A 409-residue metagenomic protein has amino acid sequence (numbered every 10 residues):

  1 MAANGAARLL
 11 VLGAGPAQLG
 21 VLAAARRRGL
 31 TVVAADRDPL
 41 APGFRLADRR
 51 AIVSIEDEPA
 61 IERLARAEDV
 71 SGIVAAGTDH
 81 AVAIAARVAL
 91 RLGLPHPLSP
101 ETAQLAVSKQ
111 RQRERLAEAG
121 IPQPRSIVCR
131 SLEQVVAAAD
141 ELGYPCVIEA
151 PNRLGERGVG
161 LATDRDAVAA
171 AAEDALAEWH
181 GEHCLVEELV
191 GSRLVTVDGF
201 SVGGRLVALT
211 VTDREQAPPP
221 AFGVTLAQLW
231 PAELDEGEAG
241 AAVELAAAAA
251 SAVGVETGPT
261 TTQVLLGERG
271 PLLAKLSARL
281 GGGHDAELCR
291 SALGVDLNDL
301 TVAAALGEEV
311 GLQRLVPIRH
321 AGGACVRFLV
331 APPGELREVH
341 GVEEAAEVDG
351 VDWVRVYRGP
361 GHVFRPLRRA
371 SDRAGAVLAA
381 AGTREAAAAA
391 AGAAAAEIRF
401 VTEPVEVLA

Functional and structural regions predicted by a protein language model:
M1-T102, E133, E309, A331 (+2 more regions): ATP-binding N-terminal substructure of ATP-dependent carboxylate-amine bond-forming enzymes
L64-V70, D140-L142, E178-W179, V253: Glycine-rich phosphate-binding loop signature in dinucleotide/nucleotide-binding domains
L90-G158, R165: A conserved helix-loop-beta module that forms one wall/lid of the active-site cleft in ATP-utilizing catalytic domains
G158-P271, A278-L280: Internal nucleotide-binding/catalytic subdomain
T163-D164, G199, L329-P332, V377-T383: Short beta-strand-to-loop capping motifs
G240-T262, E268, S277-E338: Active-site "cap" helix and flanking loop/linker of ATP-utilizing ligase/carboxylase catalytic domains
F328-P360: Glycine-rich active-site loop/lid that clamps phosphate-bearing ligands
